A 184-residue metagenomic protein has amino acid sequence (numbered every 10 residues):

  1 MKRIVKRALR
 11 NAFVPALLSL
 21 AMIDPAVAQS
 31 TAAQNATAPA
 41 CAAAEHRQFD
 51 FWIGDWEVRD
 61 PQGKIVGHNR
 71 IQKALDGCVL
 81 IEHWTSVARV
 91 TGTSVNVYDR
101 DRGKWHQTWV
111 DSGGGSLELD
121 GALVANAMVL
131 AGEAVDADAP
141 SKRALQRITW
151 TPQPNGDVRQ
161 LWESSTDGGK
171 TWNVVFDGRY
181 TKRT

Functional and structural regions predicted by a protein language model:
K2-V14: Bacterial N-terminal signal peptides that target proteins for export
N11-D24: Bacterial N-terminal signal peptides
V27-T184: Hydrophobic small-molecule pocket/channel-lining residues, especially in calycin-type beta-barrels
